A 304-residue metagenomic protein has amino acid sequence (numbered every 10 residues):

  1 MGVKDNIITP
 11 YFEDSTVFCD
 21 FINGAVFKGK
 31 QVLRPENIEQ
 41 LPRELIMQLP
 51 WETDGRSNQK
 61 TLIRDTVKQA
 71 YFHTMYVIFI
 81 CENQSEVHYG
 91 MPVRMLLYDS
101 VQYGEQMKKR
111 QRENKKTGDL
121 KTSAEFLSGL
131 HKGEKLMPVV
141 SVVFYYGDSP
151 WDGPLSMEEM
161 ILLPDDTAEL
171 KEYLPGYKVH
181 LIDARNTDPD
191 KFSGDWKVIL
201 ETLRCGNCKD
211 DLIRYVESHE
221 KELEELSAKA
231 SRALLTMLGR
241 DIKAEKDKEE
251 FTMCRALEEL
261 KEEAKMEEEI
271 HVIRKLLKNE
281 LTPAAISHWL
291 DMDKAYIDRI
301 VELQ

Functional and structural regions predicted by a protein language model:
M1-Q304: Elongated, amphipathic alpha-helical interaction scaffolds
